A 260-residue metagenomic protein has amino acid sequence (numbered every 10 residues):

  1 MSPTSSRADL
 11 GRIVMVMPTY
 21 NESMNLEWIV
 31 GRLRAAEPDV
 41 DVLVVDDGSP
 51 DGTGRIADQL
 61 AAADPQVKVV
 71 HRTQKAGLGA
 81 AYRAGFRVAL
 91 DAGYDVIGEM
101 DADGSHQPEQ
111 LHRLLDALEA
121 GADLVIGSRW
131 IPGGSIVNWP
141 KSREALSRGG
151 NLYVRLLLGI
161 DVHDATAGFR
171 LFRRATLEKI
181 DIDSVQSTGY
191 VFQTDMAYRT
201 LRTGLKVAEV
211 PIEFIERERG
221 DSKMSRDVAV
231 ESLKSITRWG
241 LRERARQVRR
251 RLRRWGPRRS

Functional and structural regions predicted by a protein language model:
M1-L10, G159, D183-S260: Hydrophobic helical membrane-anchoring modules
M1-R32: N-proximal low-complexity "stem/linker" segments adjacent to membrane-targeting elements
R12-V14, D41, D195: Cell-envelope/extracellular polymer assembly enzymes that use nucleotide-activated donors
M17, D39-S49, V70-H71, M100: Short beta-strand/loop segment that forms part of the nucleotide-sugar
M24-W28, D51-L60: Acidic helix N-cap motif at the loop->helix transition within catalytic regions of sugar-transfer enzymes
G31-V40: Short, acidic, metal-binding catalytic loop of nucleotide-sugar glycosyltransferases
D46-R55, Q74, G104: A conserved acidic beta->alpha catalytic loop
K68-D91, V96, P108-Y190, R217-S232: Acceptor/aglycone-binding surface of glycosyltransferases and processive sugar-polymer synthases
